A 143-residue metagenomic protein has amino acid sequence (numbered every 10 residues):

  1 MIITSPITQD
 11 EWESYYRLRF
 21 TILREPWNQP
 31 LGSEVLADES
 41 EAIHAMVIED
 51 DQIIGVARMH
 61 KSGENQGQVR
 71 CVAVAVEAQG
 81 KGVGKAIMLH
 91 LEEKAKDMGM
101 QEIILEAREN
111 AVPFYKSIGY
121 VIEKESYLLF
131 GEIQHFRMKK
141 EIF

Functional and structural regions predicted by a protein language model:
M1-A86, H90-K94, M98-I118, K124-I142: Anionic, Ser/Thr-rich low-complexity intrinsically disordered regions
